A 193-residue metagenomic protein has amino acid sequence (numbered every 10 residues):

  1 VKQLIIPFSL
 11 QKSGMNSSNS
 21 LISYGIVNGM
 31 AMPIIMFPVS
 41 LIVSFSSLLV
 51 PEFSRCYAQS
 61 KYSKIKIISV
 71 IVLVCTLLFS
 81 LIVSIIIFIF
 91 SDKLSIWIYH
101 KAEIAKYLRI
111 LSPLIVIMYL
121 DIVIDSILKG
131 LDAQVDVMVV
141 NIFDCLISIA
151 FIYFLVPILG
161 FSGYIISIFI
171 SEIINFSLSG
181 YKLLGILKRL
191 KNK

Functional and structural regions predicted by a protein language model:
V1-F37, S95-W97: Helix-terminus/linker motif at the lipid-water interface of multi-pass membrane proteins
K2-I6, I34, L49, F53 (+8 more regions): Hydrophobic/aromatic residues within transmembrane alpha-helices of membrane transport systems, especially the TMDs
Y24-A31, I67-S80: Junctions where cytoplasmic loops transition into the N-terminal start of transmembrane alpha-helices in multi-pass
M36-Q59: Helix-loop junctions and terminal segments of transmembrane helices in multi-pass membrane transport/translocation
I82-H100: Short membrane-interface helical motifs at transmembrane helix boundaries in multi-pass membrane transporters
H100-I124: Alpha-helical transmembrane segments of multi-pass membrane proteins
I115-V140: Membrane-interface junctions at transmembrane-helix termini in multi-pass inner-membrane proteins
D132-V135, C145-S177, G185, R189: Membrane-interface helix-loop junctions in multi-pass transport and translocation proteins
